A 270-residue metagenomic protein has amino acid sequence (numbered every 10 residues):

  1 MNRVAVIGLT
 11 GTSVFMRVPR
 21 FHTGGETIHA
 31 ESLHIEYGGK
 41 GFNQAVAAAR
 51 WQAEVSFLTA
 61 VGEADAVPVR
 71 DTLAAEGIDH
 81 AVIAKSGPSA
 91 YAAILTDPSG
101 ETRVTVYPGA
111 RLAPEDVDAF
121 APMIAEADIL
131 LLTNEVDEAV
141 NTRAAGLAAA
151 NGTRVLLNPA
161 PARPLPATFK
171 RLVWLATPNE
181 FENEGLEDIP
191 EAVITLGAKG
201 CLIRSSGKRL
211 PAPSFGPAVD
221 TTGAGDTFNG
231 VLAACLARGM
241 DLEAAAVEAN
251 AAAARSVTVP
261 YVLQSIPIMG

Functional and structural regions predicted by a protein language model:
M1-L58, P68, A218: Glycine-rich phosphate/adenosyl-contacting loop at the front of the ribokinase-like
M1-T10, R70-A84, I94-R209: Ribokinase/PfkB-type carbohydrate-kinase core domain
A49-R50, A149, A237: Gly/Ala-rich phosphate-binding loop of Rossmann-like dinucleotide-binding domains, activating on the conserved
V61-E63, P161: Residues in the short beta-alpha loop(s) of Rossmann-like NAD(P)-binding domains
E184-G270: Conserved phosphate-binding/catalytic region of the ribokinase-like
